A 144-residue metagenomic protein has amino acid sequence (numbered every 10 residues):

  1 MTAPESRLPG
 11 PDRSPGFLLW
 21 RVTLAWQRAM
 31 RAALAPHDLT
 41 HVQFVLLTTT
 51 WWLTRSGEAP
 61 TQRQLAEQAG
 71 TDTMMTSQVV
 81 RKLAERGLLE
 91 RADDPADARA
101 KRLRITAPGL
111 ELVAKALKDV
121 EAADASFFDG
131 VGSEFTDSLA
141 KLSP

Functional and structural regions predicted by a protein language model:
M1-G10, G57, K118, S133-P144: C-terminal regulatory/oligomerization modules of transcriptional regulators
M1-H37, D137: N-terminal leader segment of winged-helix/HTH proteins
G16, W20, L24, G70 (+3 more regions): Short amphipathic alpha-helical segments with heptad-repeat character
L24-D72: N-terminal helix-turn-helix DNA-binding core of bacterial DNA-binding proteins
Q62, V80-R81: Short, hydrophobic-biased segments on the C-terminal half of alpha helices that form "recognition helices"
R81-A140: Charged, amphipathic alpha-helical coiled-coil/dimerization segments
